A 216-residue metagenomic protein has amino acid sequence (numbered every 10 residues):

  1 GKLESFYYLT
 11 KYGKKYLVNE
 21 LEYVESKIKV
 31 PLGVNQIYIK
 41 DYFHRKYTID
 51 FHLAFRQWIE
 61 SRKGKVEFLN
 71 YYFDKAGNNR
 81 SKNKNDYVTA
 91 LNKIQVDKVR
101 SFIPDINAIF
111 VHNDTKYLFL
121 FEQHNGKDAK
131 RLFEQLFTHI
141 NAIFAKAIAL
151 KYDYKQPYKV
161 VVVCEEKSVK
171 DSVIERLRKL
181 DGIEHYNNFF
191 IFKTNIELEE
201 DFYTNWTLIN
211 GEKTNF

Functional and structural regions predicted by a protein language model:
G1-Q36: Nuclease-adjacent, charged terminal/linker segments that flank catalytic cores
G33-I49: A short, highly charged nucleic-acid-interacting micro-segment common to nuclease and nuclease-linked defense proteins
L53-A54, G64-L118, K127-A129: Active-site metal-binding core of divalent-cation-utilizing nuclease and nuclease-like domains
K75, H124-N125, V163-K167: Structural motif
F119, K127-T138, D171-S172: Active-site-adjacent loop/helix micro-motif of nuclease/hydrolase catalytic cores
K130-L132, I148-F216: Non-catalytic C-terminal interaction segments of nucleic acid-processing enzymes
L136-Y152: A short, acidic, amphipathic alpha-helical segment used as a generic capping/interface helix at domain edges
